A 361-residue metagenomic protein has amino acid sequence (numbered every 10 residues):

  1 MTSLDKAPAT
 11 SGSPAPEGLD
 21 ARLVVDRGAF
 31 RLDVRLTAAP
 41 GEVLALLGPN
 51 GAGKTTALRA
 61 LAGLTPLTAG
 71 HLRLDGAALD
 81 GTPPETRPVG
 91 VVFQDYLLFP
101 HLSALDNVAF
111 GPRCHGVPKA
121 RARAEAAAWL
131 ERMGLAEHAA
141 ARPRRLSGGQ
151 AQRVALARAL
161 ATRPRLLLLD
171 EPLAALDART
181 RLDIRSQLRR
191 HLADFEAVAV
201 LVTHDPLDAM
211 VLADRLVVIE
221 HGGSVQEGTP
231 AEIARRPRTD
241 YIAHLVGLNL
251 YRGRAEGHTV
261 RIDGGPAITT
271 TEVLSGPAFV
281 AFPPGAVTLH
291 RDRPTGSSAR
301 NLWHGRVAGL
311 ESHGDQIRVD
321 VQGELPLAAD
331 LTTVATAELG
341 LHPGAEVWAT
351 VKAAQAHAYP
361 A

Functional and structural regions predicted by a protein language model:
L47-P49: The feature captures the beta-strand-to-loop junction immediately N-terminal to the Walker
T55-L58, V154: ABC ATPase nucleotide-binding domain helices that frame the ATP-binding cleft
A62: Helix-to-loop junction immediately C-terminal to a conserved catalytic motif
T68-H71, H221: Conserved coupling/switch loops of ABC nucleotide-binding domains, chiefly the family-specific signature
G70-A78: Conserved ABC transporter NBD signature motif
P88, H101-R238: ABC ATPase nucleotide-binding domains
G264-E311, R318, T333-A361: Glycine/charge-rich catalytic "coupling/switch" loops of P-loop NTPases
